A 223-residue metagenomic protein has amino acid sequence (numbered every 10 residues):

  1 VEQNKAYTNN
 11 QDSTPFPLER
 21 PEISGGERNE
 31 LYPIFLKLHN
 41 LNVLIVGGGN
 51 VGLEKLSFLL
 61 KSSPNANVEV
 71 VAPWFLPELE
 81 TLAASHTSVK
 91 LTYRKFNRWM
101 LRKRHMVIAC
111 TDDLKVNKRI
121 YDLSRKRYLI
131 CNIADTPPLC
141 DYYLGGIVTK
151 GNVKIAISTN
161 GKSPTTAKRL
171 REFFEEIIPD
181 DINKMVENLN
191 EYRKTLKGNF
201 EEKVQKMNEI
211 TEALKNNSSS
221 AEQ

Functional and structural regions predicted by a protein language model:
V1-F35: Glycine/serine-rich phosphate-binding loop and adjoining beta1-alpha1 elements at the start of nucleotide-handling
I34-S57, N188-Y192, L196-N199: Glycine-rich adenosine-cofactor-binding loop
N50-V51, K115, G161: Residue-level detector of alpha-helix initiation sites
E54, S62-L82: NAD(P)-binding Rossmann-fold cofactor-contacting core
S85-L101: Glycine-rich, highly charged phosphate/nucleotide-binding loops
M106-D112, N117-Y143: ADP-ribose/adenylate-binding Rossmann-like module
Y128-N183: E1/E1-like adenylate-forming module used to activate ubiquitin-like modifiers and sulfur-carrier proteins
G161-Q223: An accessory alpha-helical subdomain
